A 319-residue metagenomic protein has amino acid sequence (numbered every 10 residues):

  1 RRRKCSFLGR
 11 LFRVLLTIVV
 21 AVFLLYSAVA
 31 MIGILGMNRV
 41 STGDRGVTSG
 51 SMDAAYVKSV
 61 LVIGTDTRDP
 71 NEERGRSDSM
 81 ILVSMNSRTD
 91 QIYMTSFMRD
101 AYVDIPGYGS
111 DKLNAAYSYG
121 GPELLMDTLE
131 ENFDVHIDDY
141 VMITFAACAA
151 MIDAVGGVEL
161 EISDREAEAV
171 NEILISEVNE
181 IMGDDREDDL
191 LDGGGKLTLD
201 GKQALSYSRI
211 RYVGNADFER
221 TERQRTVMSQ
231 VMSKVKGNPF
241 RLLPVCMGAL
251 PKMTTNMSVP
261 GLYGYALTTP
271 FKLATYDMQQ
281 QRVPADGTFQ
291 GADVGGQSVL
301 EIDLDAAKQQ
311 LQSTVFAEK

Functional and structural regions predicted by a protein language model:
R2-D90, G264-L267, M278-Q281: Entry/capping segment at the start of metal-dependent catalytic domains with acidic active-site entry clusters
M52, E73, D153-F240: Flexible, polar/acidic helix-loop-strand segments at domain edges
A55-K58, G75-M80, T89-F97, Y108 (+7 more regions): Extracytoplasmic
T67-E72, D111-Y119, D134-D139, R211-E219 (+3 more regions): Second-shell loop/turn segments in exported
D69, D100, D127-H136, I143 (+9 more regions): Structured segments of extracytoplasmic/periplasmic soluble domains in secreted or envelope-associated proteins
P70, A101, I105-G109, F240 (+1 more regions): C-terminal solvent-exposed extensions
R76-S77, G107-Y108, A116-L124, M142-A146 (+5 more regions): Soluble non-cytosolic domains of exported or imported proteins
Y119-D184, N256-L262: Amphipathic, coiled-coil-like alpha-helical scaffolding segments used for oligomerization/assembly
